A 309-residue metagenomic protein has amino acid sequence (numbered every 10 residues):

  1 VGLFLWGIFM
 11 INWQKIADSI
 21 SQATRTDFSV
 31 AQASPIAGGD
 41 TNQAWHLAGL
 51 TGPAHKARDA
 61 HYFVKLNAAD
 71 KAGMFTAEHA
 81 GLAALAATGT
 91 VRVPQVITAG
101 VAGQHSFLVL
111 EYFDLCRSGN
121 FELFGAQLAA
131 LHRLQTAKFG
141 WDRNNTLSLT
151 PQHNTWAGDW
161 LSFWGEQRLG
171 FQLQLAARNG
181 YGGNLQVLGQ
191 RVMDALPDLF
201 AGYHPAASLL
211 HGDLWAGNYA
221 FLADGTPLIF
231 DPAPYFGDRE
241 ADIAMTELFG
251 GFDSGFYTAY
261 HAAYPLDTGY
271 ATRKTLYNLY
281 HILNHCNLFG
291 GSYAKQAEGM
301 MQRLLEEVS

Functional and structural regions predicted by a protein language model:
V1-F9: Short, Lys/Arg-enriched N-terminal segments with co-localized hydrophobic residues within the first ~10-30 amino acids
N12-T24, T136-L209: An alpha-helical support segment within catalytic cores of ATP-dependent transferases
D27-S34: Conserved N-terminal boundary motif of the eukaryotic protein kinase catalytic domain
S34-S162: ATP-binding pocket architecture of kinase catalytic cores
A68, D114, L214-A216, P234: Short, glycine/acidic-enriched loop or turn micro-motifs at the edges of active sites
H153-W156, W160-G165, Q174, Y203-L209 (+4 more regions): Active-site Asp-x-Gly
L276-H285: Short helix/strand-capping connector loops at secondary-structure junctions
H285-S309: ATP/Mg2+ or Mg2+-diphosphate-binding catalytic cores that bind nucleotide phosphates or diphosphates via glycine-rich
